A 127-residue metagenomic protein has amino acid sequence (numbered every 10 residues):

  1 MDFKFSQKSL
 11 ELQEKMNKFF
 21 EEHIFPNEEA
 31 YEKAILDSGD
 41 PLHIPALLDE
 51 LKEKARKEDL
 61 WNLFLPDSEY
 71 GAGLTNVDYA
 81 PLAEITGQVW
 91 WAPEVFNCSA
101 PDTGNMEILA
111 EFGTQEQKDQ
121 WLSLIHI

Functional and structural regions predicted by a protein language model:
M1-Q13: Intrinsic disorder at enzyme termini
S9, F20, T114: Residue-level signal for inorganic ion chemistry
K15-F19, L124: Alpha-helical scaffold segments in carbohydrate-active enzymes
K18-P26: N-terminal glycine-rich anion-binding loops that anchor highly charged ligand groups
P26-I125: Glycine-rich flavin
